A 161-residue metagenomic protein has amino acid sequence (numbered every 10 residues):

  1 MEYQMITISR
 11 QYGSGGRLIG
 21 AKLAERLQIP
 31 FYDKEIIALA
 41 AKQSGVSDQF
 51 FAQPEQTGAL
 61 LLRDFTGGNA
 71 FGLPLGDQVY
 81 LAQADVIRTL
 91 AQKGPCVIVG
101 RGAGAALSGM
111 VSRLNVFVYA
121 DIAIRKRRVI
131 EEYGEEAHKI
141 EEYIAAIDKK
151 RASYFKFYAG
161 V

Functional and structural regions predicted by a protein language model:
E2-Q11, G94: Pre-Walker A (Motif I) flank of P-loop NTPase domains
I8-A24: Glycine-rich phosphate-binding P-loop
I29, V46, E135: Short glycine/serine/threonine/alanine-rich loop segments
P30-K42: Short beta-strand-centered segment that lines the nucleotide-binding/catalytic pocket of NTP-utilizing
A40-P95: ATP-dependent small-molecule kinase phosphotransfer cores that center on conserved nucleotide phosphate-binding segments
A59-F65, E136-V161: Small-molecule kinase domains that catalyze NTP-dependent phosphoryl transfer to phosphate-bearing small molecules
G100-G104: Short, polar loop motifs at secondary-structure junctions
G109-E131, K139-A145: Conserved phosphate-donor/acceptor-positioning beta-strand/loop module used by diverse small-molecule
